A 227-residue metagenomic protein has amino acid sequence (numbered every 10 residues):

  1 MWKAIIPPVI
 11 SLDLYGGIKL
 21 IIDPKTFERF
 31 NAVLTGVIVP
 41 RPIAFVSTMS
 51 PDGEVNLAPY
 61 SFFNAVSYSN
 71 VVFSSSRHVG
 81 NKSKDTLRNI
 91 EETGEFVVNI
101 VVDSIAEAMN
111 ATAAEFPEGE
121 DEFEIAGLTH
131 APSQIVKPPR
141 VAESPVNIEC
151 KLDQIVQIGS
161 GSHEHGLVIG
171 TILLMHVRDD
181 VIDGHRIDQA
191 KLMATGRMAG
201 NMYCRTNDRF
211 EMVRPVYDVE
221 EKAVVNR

Functional and structural regions predicted by a protein language model:
L12-R227: Basic, polyanion-binding surface patches
